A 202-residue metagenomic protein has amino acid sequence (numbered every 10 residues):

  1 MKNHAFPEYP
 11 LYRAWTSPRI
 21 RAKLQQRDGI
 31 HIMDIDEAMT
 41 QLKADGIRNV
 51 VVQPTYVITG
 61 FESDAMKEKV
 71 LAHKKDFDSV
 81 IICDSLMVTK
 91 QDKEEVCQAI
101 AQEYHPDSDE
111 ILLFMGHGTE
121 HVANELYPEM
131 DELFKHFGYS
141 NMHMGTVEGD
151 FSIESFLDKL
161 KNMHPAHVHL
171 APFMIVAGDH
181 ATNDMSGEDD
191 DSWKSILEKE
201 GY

Functional and structural regions predicted by a protein language model:
M1-Y202: Active-site-proximal alpha-helix that buttresses catalytic centers in soluble enzyme cores
